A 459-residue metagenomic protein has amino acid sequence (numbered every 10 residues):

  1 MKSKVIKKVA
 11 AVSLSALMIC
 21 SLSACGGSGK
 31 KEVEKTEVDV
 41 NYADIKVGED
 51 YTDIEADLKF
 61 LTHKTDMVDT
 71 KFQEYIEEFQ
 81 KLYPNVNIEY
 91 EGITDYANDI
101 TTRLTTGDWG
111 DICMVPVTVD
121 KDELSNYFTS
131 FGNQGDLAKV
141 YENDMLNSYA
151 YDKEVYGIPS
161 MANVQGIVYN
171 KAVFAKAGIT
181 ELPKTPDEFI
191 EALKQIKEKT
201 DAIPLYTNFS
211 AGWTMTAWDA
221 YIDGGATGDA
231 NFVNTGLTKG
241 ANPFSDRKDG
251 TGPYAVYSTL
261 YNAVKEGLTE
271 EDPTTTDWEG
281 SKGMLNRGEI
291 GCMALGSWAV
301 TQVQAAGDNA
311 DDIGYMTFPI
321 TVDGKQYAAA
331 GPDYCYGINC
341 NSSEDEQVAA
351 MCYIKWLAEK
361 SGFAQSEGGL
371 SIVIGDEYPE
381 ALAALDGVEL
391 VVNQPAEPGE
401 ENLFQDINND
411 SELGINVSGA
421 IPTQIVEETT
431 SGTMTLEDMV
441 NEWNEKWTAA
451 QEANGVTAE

Functional and structural regions predicted by a protein language model:
M1-L58, K81, E445-E459: Short, low-complexity disordered leader/linker segments with a strong preference for bacterial N-terminal type II
E34-D50, P116-G166, A172, I190 (+2 more regions): Hinge/lid segment of periplasmic solute-binding proteins
D50, G132-N143, G225-A255, A305-D308 (+2 more regions): Short, solvent-exposed loop/beta-turn-alpha elements that line the ligand-binding surface or hinge of extracytoplasmic
E77, K81-L82, N87, A177 (+2 more regions): Extracytoplasmic/periplasmic substrate-recognition and gating elements
E78-D144, Y156, A172-K184, M284 (+3 more regions): Extracytoplasmic "Venus flytrap"/periplasmic binding protein-like
E123-Y127, M145-L182, N208-K239, A330-C340 (+1 more regions): Periplasmic solute-binding protein
A150, E367, D376-E377, L390-E452: C-terminal capping/gating helix-and-loop segments adjacent to ligand/active sites or protein-protein/ligand interfaces
L193, T238-P273: Glycine-centered hinge/linker elements that transmit conformational signals in sensory and ligand-binding systems
